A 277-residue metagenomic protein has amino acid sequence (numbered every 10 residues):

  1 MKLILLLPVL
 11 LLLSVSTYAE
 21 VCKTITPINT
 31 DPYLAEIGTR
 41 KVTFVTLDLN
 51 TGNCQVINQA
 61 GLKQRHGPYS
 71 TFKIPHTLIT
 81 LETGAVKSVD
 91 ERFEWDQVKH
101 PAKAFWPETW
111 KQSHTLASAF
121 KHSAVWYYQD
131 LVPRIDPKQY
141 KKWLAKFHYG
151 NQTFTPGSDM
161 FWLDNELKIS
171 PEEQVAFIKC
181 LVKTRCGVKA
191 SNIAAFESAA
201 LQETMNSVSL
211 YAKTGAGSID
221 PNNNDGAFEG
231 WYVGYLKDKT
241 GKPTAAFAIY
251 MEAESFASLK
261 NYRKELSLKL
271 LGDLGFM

Functional and structural regions predicted by a protein language model:
K2-P8: Sec-dependent signal peptide recognition, specifically the positively charged N-region followed immediately by
S14-S16: N-terminal signal peptide c-region/cleavage motif recognized by signal peptidases
A19-Q64: Beta-lactamase-like hydrolase cores
E20-L34, R65, P133-K138, V182-M277: Structured C-terminal helix/loop/strand segments within mature extracytoplasmic catalytic/sensor domains
V21-D31, W95-H100, A104-G187: Active-site-adjacent helix/loop patches that line small-molecule binding or acyl-intermediate pockets
H66-D90, A119, F247: Active-site SXXK
L78-V86, P133, A176-K183, G272: Short glycine/serine- and small hydrophobic-enriched flexible loop segments
E82-K99, V188-N192: Short, well-structured active-site flanking segments
